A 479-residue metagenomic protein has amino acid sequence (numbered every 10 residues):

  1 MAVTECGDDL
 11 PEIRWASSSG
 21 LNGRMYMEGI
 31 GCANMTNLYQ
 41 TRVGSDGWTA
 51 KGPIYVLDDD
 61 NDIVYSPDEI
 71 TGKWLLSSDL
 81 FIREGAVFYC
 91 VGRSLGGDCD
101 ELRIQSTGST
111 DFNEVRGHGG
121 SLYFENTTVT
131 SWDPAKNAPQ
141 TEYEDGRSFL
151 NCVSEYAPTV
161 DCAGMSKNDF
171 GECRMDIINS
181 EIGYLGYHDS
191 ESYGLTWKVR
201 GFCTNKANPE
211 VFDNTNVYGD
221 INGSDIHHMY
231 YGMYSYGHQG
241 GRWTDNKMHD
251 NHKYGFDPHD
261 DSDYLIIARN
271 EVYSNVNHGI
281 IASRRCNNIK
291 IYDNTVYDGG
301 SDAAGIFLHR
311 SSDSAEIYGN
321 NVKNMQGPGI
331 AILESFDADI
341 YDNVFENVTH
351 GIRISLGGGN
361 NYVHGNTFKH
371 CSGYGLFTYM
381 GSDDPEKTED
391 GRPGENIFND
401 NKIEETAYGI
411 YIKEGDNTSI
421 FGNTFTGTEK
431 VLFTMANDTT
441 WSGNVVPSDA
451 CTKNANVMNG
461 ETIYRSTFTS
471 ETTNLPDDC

Functional and structural regions predicted by a protein language model:
M1-Y318, V322-K323, P328-S335, D339 (+10 more regions): Beta-strand/loop edge motif enriched in small/polar residues
G351, S382-P385, V431: Short C-terminal domain-edge/linker segments immediately following a structured domain
G381, D416: Active/binding-pocket-proximal capping segment
Y408, V431-L432, C451-V457: C-terminal amphipathic "assembly/sorting" segment characterized by alternating charged and hydrophobic residues
